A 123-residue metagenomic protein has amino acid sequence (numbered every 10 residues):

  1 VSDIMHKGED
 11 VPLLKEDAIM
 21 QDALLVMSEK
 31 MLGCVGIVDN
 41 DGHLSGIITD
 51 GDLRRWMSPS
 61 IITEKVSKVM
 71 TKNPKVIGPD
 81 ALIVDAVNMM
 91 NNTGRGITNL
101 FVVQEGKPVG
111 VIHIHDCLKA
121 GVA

Functional and structural regions predicted by a protein language model:
V1-V11, I62-P74: Bateman (tandem CBS) regulatory domains
D3-E16, L25, L32-I37, I48: Glycine-rich phosphate/diphosphate-binding loops and the adjacent beta-loop-alpha structural elements that coordinate
V11, L44-S45, V103, P108-V109: Short hydrophobic beta-strand segments in globular cytosolic domains
L14-M31, M57, V76-I97, V102-Q104 (+1 more regions): The conserved cystathionine-beta-synthase
M31-I62, K68-N73: Helical hairpin unit composed of two closely spaced alpha helices linked by a short loop
G46-T49, V109-H115: Short hydrophobic beta-strand motif reused across regulatory alpha/beta modules
